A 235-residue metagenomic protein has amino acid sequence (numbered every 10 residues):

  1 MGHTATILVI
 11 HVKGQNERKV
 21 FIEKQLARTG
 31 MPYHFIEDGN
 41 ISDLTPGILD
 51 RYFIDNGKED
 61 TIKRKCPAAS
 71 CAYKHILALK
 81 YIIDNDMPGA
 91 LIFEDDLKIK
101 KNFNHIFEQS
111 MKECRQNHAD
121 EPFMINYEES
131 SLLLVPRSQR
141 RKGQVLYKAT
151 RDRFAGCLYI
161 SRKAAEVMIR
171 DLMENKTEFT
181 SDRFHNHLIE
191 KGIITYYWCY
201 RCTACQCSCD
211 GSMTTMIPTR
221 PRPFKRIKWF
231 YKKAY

Functional and structural regions predicted by a protein language model:
M1-F93, L97-Y235: An acidic/histidine-cluster motif and surrounding catalytic segment that typifies divalent-metal-assisted enzyme active
